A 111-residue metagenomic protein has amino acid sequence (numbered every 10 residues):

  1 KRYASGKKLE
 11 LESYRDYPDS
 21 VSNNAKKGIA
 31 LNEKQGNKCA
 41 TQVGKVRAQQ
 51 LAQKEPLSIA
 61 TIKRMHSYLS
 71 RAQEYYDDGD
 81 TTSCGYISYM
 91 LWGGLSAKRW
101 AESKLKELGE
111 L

Functional and structural regions predicted by a protein language model:
K1-L111: Arg/Lys-rich, low-complexity, intrinsically disordered basic segments
